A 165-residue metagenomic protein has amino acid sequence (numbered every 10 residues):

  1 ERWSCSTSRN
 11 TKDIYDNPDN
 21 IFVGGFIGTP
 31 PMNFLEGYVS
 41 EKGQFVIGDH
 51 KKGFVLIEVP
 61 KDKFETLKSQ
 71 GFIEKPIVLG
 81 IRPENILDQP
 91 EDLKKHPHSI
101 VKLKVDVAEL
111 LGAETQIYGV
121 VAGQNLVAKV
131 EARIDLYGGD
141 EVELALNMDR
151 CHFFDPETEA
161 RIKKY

Functional and structural regions predicted by a protein language model:
E1-F54: Internal alpha/beta loop-helix hairpins
G28-N33, I73, L111-A113: Short flexible coil/turn linkers enriched for glycine and charged/polar residues that connect secondary-structure
S40-K42, L111, A122, N147: Structural motif
K42-Q44, D49-D106, D135-Y165: Glycine/charge-rich catalytic "coupling/switch" loops of P-loop NTPases
Q44-F45, G112-Y118: Short aromatic-glycine-enriched beta-strand elements
F54-I57, A122-V127: Short, structured beta-strand/loop micro-motifs enriched in basic residues and often containing a Trp
